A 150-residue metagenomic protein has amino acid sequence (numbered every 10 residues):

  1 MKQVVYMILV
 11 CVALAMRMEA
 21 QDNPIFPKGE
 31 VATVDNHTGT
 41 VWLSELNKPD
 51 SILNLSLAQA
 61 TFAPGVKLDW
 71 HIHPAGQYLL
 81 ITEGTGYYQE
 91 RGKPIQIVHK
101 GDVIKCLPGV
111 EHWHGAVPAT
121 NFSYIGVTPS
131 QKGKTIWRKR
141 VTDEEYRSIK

Functional and structural regions predicted by a protein language model:
M1-D22: Bacterial Sec-dependent N-terminal signal peptides
M16-L55, T135-K150: A short, N-terminal "cap"/entry segment at the start of jelly-roll beta-barrel domains of the cupin/DSBH fold
S44-E45, A60-V66: N-terminal post-signal-peptidase region of extra-cytosolic proteins
Q59-A63, H73-Y88, V127-P129: Short, conserved beta-strand element in jelly-roll/cupin
L68-A75, V110-A116: Histidine-centered catalytic micro-motifs
Y87, P108-T135: Ligand-binding loop in jelly-roll beta-barrel domains
G92-G109: Short acidic-glycine-tyrosine-enriched beta hairpin
